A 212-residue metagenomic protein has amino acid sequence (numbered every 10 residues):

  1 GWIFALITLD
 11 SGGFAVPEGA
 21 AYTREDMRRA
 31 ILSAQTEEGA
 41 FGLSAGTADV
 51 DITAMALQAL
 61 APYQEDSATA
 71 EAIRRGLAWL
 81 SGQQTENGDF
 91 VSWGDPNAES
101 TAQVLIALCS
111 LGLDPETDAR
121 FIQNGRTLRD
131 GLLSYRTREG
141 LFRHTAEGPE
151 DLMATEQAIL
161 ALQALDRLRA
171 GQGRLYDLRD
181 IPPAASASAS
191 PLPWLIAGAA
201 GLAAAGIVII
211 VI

Functional and structural regions predicted by a protein language model:
G1-R24, T36-R74, E86-F121, R143-A170: An alpha-helical repeat/solenoid feature that recognizes helix-turn-helix modules
Y22-M27, A72-G76, R120-L128, Q172-A184: Alpha-helical scaffold repeats of the Armadillo/HEAT/TPR superfamily
T127, G131-S134, R143-I212: Terminal, non-catalytic domain-edge segments
